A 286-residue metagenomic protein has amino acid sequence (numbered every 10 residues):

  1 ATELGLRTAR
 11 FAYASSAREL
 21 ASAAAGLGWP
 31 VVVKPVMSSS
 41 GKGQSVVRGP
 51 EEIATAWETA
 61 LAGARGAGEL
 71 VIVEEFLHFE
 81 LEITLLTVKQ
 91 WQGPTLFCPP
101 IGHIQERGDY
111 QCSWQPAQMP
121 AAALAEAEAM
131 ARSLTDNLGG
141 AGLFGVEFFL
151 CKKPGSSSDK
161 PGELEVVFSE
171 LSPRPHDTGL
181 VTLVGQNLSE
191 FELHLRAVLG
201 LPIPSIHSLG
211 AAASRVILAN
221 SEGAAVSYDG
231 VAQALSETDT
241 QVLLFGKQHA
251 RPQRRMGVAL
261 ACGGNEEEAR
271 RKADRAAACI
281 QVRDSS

Functional and structural regions predicted by a protein language model:
A1-T84, V88-L134, A277: Active-site nucleotide/adenylate-binding loops and adjacent lid/helix of ATP-dependent enzymes
R10, P30-V32, E69-E74, G145 (+2 more regions): A short linear hydrophobic-aromatic micro-motif
V88-Q90, F149-K153, F245: Short beta-strand micro-motifs enriched in acidic
G93-P94, K153-E165: Short, solvent-exposed loop/turn segments that connect beta-strands within catalytic domains and beta-strand-rich
A125-V146, K152, K160-G162, S172-A224: Active-site "cap" helix and flanking loop/linker of ATP-utilizing ligase/carboxylase catalytic domains
R196-S286: Peripheral (often C-terminal) accessory segments that flank ATP-dependent C-N-forming ligase machineries
